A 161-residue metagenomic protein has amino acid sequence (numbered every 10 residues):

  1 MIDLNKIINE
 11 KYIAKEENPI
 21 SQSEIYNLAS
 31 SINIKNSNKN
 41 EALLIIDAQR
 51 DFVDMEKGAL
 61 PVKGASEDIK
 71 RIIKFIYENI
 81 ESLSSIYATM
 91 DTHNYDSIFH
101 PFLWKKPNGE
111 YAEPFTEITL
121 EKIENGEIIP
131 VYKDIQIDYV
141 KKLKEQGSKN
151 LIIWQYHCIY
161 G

Functional and structural regions predicted by a protein language model:
M1-G161: Active-site acidic carboxylates
